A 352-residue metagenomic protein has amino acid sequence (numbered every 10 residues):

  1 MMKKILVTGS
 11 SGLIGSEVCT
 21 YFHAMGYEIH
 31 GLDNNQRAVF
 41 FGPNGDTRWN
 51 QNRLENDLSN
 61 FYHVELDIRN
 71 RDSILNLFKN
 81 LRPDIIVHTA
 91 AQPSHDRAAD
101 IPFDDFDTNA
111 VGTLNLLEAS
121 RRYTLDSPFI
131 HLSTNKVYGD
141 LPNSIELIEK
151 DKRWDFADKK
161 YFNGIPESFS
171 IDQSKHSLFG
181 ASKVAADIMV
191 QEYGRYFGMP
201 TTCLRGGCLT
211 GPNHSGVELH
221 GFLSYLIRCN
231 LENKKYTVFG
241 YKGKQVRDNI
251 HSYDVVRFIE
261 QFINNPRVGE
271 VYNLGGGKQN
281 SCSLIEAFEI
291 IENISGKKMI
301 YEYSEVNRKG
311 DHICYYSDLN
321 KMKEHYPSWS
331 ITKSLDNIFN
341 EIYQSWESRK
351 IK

Functional and structural regions predicted by a protein language model:
M1-G207, W346: N-terminal Rossmann-like NAD(P)+-binding domain of SDR-like oxidoreductases, especially those catalyzing
K4, Y27, N320-K321, K333-K352: Amphipathic terminal alpha-helices
V18, I259-I263, I291, L335 (+1 more regions): Hydrophobic "lid"/C-terminal helical patch of Rossmann-like NAD(P)-dependent dehydrogenase/epimerase domains
Q51-S59, R153-S170, L226-F239, N265 (+2 more regions): A short C-terminal helix-loop "cap" of Rossmann-like NAD(P)-dependent dehydrogenase/epimerase domains
N143, V184, F197-P200, T210-Y225 (+7 more regions): Glycine/proline-rich active-site loop of Rossmann-fold NAD(P)-dependent oxidoreductases
Y241, V271-Y272, I285-F288, G296-C314: C-terminal "lid/loop" region of Rossmann-like NAD(P)-dependent oxidoreductases
S252, V271, N307-S330: Conserved C-terminal active-site "lid" loop/helix of NAD(P)H-dependent oxidoreductases that clamps the redox cofactor
V255, I259, L274, L284-A287 (+2 more regions): Non-catalytic, hydrophobic alpha-helical segments
